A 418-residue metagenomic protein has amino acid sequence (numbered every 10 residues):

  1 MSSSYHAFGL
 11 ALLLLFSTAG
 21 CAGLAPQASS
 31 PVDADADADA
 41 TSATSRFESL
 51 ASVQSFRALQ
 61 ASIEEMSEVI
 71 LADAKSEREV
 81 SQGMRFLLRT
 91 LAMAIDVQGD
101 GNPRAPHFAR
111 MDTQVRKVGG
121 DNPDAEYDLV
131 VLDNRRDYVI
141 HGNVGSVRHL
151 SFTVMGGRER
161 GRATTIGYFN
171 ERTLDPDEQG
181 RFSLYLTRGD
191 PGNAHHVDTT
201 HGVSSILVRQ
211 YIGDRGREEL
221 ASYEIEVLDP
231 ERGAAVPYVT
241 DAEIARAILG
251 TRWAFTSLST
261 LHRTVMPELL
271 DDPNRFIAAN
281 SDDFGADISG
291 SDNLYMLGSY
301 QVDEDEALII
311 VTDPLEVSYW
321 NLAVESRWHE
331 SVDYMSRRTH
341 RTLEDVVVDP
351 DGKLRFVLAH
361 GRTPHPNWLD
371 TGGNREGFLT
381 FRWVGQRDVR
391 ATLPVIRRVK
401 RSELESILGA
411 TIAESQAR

Functional and structural regions predicted by a protein language model:
M1-G9: Bacterial N-terminal signal peptides that target proteins for export
L10-L14: Hydrophobic helical h-region of N-terminal Sec-dependent signal peptides in bacterial secretory/periplasmic proteins
L24-Q27: C-terminal region of N-terminal signal peptides and the immediate post-cleavage residues of exported proteins
P31-D33, D37-R418: A compositional/structural signature for long, glycine/proline-rich flexible linkers and loops on extracytoplasmic
